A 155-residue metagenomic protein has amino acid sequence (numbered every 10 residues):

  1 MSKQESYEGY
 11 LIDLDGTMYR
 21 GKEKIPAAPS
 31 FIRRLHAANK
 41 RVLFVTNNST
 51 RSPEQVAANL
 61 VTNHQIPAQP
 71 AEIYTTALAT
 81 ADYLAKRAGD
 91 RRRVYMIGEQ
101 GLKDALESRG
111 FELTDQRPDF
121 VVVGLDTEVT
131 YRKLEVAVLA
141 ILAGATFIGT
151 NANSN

Functional and structural regions predicted by a protein language model:
S2-N155: HAD-like aspartate-dependent phosphatase fold
